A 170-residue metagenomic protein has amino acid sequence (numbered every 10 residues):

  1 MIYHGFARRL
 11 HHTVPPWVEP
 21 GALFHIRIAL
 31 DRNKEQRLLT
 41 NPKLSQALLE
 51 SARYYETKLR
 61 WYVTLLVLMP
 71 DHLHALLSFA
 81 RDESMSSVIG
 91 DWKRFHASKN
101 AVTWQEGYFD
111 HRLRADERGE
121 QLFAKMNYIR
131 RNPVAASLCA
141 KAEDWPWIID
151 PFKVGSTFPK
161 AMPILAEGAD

Functional and structural regions predicted by a protein language model:
M1-D170: Short catalytic/metal-binding and nucleic-acid-binding patches
